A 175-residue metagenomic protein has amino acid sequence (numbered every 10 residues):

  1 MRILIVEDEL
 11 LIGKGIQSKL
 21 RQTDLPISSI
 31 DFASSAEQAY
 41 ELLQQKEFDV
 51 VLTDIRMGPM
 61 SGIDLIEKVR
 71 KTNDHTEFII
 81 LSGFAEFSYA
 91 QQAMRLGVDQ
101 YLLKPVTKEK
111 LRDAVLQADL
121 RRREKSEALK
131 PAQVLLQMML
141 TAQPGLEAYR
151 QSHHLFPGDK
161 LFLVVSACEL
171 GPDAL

Functional and structural regions predicted by a protein language model:
M1-R2: Non-catalytic signal-transmission and effector/linker regions of two-component phosphorelay proteins
E7: Conserved acidic carboxylate
L10-D31: Two-component/phosphorelay signaling modules centered on CheY-like receiver
T23-P26, Q44, P157: Extracytoplasmic/secreted proteins and extracellular or luminal domains
A33-E37: Conserved Asp/Asn-Gly motif in the active-site loop of CheY-like receiver
Y40-A132: CheY-like receiver
M94, Q100-L175: Interdomain helical linkers/hinges and coiled-coil/dimerization scaffolds that transmit conformational signals
